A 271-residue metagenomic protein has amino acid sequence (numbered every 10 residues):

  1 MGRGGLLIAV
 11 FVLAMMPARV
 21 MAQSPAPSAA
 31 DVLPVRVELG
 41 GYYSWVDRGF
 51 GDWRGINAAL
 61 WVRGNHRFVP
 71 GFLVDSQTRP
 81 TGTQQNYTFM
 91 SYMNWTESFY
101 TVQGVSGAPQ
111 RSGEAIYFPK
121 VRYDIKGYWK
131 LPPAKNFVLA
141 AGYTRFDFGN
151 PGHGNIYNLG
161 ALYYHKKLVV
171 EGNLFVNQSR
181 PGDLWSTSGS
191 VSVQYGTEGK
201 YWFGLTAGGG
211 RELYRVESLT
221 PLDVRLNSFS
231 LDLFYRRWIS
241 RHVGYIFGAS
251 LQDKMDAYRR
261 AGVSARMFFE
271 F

Functional and structural regions predicted by a protein language model:
M1-R36, F271: Cleavable N-terminal export/targeting peptides
Q23-T78: Short glycine/proline- and aromatic-enriched beta-strand/turn motifs that initiate or cap beta-hairpins
V35-V37, N65-F72, N94-Q103, P132-A140 (+3 more regions): Repeated loop/turn-to-beta-strand initiation elements of outer-membrane beta-barrel proteins
V37, R54-A58, Q85-F89, V105-G107 (+8 more regions): Hydrophobic, lipid-facing positions within transmembrane beta-strands of outer-membrane proteins
S44-R54, S76-Q85, G107-V121, F146-N155 (+3 more regions): Solvent-exposed loop/turn segments connecting transmembrane beta-strands in outer-membrane beta-barrel proteins
L60-V62, M93-N94, W129-L131, L162-H165 (+4 more regions): Residue-level signature of outer-membrane beta-barrel architecture
G113, S192-Q194, K200-G244: Outer membrane beta-barrel transmembrane domains
K166, R259-F271: Outer-membrane beta-barrel "beta-signal"
